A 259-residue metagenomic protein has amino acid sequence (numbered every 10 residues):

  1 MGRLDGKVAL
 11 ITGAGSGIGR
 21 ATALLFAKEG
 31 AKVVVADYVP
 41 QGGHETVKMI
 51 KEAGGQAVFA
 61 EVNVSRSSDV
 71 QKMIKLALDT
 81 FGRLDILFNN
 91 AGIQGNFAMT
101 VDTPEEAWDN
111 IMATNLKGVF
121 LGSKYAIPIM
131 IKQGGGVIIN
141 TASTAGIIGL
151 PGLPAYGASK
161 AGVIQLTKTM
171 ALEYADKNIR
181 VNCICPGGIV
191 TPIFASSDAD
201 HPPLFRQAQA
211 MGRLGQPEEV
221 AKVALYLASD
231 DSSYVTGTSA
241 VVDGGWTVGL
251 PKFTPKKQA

Functional and structural regions predicted by a protein language model:
V8, G15-G17: Conserved glycine-rich cofactor-binding loop
F97, I148, T236-A259: Short C-terminal tail/terminal secondary-structure segment of NAD(P)H-dependent dehydrogenase/reductase domains
A98-T100, P104-M112, F205: Substrate-binding pocket helix/loop in short-chain dehydrogenase/reductase
S123, S159, T167: Active-site helix of classical SDR
P128, L172-D176, S233: Alpha-helical segment proximal to the catalytic Tyr-Lys
S143: Residue(s) in the substrate-gating loop at a strand-loop-helix junction that position the organic substrate next
C183, P203-V235, V242-G244: C-terminal helical subdomain
